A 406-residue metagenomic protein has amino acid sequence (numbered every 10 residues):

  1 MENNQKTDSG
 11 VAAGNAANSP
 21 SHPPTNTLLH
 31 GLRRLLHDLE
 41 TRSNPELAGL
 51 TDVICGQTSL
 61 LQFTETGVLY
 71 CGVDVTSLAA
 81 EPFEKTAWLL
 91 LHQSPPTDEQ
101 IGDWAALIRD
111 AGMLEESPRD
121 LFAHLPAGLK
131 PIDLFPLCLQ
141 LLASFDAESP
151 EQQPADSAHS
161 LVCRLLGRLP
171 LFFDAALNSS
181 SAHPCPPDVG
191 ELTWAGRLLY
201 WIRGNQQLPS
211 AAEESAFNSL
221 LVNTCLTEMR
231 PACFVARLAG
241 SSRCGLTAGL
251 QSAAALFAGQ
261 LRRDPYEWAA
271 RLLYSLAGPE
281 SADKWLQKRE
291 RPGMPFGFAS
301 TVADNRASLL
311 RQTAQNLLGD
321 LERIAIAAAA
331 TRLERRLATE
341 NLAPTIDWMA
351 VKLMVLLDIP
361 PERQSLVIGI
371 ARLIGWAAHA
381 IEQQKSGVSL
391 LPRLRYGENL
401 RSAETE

Functional and structural regions predicted by a protein language model:
E2-E406: Hydrophobic alpha-helical bundle cores within soluble ligand-binding/oligomerization subdomains
